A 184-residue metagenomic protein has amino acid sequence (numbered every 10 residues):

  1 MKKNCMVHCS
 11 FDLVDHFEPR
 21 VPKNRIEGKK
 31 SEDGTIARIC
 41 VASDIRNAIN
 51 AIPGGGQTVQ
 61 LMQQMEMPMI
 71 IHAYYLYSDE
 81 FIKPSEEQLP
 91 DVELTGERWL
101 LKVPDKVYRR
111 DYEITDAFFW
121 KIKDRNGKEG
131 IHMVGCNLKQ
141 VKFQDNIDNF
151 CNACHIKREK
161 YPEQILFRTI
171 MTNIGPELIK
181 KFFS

Functional and structural regions predicted by a protein language model:
K2, S31-A37, I45-S184: Conserved NAD+-utilizing ADP-ribose enzyme module
N4, C9-D33: Short aromatic-glycine-(Arg/Gly/Cys) micro-motifs in beta-strand/loop hairpins
